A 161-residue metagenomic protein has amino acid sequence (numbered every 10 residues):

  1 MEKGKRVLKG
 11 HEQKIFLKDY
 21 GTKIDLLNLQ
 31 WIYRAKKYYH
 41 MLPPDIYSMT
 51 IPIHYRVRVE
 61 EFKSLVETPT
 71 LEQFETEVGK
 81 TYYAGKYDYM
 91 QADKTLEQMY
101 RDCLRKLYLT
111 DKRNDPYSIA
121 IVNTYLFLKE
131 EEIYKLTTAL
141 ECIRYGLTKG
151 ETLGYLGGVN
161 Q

Functional and structural regions predicted by a protein language model:
M1-Q161: Extended alpha-helical surfaces
